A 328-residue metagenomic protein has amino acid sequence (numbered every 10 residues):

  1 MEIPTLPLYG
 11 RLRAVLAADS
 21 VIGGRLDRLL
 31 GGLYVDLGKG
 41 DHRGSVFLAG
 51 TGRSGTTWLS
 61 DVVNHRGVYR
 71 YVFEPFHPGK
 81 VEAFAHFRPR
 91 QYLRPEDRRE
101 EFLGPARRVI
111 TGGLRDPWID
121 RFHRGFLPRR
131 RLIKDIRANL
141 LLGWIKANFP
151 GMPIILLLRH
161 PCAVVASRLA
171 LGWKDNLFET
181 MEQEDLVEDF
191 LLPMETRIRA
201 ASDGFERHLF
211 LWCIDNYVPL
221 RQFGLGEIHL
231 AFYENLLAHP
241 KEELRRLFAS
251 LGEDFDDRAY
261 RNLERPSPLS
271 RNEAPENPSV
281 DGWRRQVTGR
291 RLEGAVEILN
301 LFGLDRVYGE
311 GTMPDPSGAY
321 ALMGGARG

Functional and structural regions predicted by a protein language model:
M1-W118, E273, D315-G318, L322 (+1 more regions): PAPS-dependent sulfotransferase catalytic core
R28, G32, G113-F122, A166-R246 (+1 more regions): PAPS-dependent sulfotransferase catalytic domain
A49-T51, I133-I136, L158-R159, Y233: Short His-Asn-centered micro-motif
T57-S60, P78-V81, L140-L142, C162-S167 (+2 more regions): Short catalytic/ligand-binding loop motif for oxyanion handling, primarily in non-cytosolic enzymes, centered on
D61-L141, N148, L177-A201, G294-L301: PAPS-dependent sulfation machinery
D135, N148-L169: Conserved phosphate-donor/acceptor-positioning beta-strand/loop module used by diverse small-molecule
R168, P219-E293: The conserved 3'-phosphoadenosine-5'-phosphosulfate
R284-G328: C-terminal accessory extensions appended to soluble enzyme cores
